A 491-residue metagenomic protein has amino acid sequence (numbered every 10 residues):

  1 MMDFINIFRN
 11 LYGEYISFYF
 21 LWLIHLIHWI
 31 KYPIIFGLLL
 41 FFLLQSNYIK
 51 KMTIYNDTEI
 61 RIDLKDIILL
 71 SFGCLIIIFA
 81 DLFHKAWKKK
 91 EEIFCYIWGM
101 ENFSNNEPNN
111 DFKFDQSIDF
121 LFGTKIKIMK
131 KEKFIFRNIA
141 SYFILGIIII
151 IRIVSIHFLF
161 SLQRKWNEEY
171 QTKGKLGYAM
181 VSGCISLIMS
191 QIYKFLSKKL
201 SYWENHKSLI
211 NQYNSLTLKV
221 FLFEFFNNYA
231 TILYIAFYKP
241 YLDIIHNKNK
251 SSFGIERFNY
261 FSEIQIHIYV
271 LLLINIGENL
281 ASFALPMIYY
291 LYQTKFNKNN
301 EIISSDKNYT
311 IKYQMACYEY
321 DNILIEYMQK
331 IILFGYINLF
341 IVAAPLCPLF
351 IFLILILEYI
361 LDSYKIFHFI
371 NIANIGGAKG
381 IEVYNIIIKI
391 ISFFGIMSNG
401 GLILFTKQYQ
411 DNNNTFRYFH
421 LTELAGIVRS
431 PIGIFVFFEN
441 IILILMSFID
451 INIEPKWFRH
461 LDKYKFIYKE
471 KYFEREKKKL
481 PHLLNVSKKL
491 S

Functional and structural regions predicted by a protein language model:
M1-S491: Intrinsically disordered cytosolic tails
